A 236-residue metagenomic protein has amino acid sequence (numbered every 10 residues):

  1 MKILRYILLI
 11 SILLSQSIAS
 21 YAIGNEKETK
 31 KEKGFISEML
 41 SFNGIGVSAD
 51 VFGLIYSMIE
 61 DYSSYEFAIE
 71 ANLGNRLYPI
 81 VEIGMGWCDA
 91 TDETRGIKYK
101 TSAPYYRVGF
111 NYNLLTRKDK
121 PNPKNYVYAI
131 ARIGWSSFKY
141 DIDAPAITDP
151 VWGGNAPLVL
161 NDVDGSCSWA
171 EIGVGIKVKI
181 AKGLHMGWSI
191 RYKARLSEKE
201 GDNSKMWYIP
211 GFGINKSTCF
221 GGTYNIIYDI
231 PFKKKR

Functional and structural regions predicted by a protein language model:
A19-N72, I227-R236: Short glycine/proline- and aromatic-enriched beta-strand/turn motifs that initiate or cap beta-hairpins
G34, F52-I55, D92-Y99, A156-D162 (+1 more regions): Extracellular loop and loop/strand-boundary signature of outer-membrane beta-barrel proteins
F42-G44, N72-Y78, K124-Y126, A181-G183: Strand-connecting loop/turn motifs
N43, D61-Y65, S102-Y106, N125 (+2 more regions): Residues that define the transmembrane beta-barrel architecture of outer-membrane proteins
N43-A49, G84-E93, T148-A156, D202-W207: Flexible, solvent-exposed coil segments and beta strand-coil junctions, predominantly the extracellular/periplasmic
A49, F67-L73, V108-Y112, A131-I133 (+3 more regions): Residues on the lipid-exposed face of transmembrane beta-strands in outer-membrane beta-barrel proteins
L77, E82-V151, I226-I230: Gram-negative (and chloroplast) outer-membrane scaffold detector with strong preference for beta-barrel transmembrane
K179-R236: Predominantly the C-terminal beta-signal and adjacent terminal strand-loop region of outer-membrane beta-barrel
